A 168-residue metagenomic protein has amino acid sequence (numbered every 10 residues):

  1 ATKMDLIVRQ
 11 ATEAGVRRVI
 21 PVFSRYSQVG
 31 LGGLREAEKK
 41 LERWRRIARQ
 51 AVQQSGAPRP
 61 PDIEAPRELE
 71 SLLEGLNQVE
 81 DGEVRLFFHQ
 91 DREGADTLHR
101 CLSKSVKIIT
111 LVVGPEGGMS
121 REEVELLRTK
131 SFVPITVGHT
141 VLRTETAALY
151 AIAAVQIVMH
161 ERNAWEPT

Functional and structural regions predicted by a protein language model:
A1-L86: RNA substrate-binding interface of SAM-dependent RNA methyltransferases
K3, E68, G118, T146-A147: Residue-level recognition of oxygen-bearing side chains
Q10-A14, C101-S105, L126-T129, I152: Short, solvent-exposed amphipathic alpha-helical segments in soluble enzyme and RNA/protein-processing domains
V29, E36, G118-M119, L142-R143: Glycine-/small-residue-rich active-site loops that bind phosphorylated ligands and cofactors
P61-E64, E116, T140, T144: Glycine- and other small-residue-rich loops at beta-strand/loop junctions that grip anionic moieties
E68, E93-A95, L142: Short acidic loop-to-helix transition motifs that present clustered carboxylates
Q78-E123, F132-I135: Active-site/ligand-binding-proximal alpha/beta "capping" segment
R121-T168: Structured adenosyl-cofactor binding patch, chiefly the S-adenosyl-L-methionine
